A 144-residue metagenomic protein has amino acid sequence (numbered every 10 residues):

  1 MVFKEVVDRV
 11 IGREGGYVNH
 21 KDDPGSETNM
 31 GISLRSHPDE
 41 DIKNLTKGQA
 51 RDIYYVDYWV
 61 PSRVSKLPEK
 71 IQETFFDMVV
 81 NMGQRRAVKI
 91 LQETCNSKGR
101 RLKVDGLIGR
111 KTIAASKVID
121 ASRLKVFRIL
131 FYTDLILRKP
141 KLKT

Functional and structural regions predicted by a protein language model:
M1-T144: Cell-wall polysaccharide-cleaving catalytic domain and substrate-binding groove, primarily in peptidoglycan/chitin
